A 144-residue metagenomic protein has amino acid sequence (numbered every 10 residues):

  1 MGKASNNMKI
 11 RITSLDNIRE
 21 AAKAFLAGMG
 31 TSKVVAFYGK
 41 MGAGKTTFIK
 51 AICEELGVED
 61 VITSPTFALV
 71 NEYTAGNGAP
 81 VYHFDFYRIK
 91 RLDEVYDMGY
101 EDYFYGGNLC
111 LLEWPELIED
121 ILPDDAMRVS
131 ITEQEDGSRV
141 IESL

Functional and structural regions predicted by a protein language model:
G2-A24: N-terminal pre-Walker A segment at the start of P-loop NTPase domains
G2-M8, E54, D93-V95, E101-L144: Short phosphate-coordinating micro-motif centered on Lys-Gly-acidic
L26-S32: Phosphate-binding P-loop
V35-F37: Hydrophobic anchor at the beta1->P-loop junction of P-loop NTPases
K40: P-loop (Walker A) phosphate-binding loop of NTP-binding proteins
K45: Conserved lysine of the Walker
V58-Y73: Short beta-strand-centered segment that lines the nucleotide-binding/catalytic pocket of NTP-utilizing
